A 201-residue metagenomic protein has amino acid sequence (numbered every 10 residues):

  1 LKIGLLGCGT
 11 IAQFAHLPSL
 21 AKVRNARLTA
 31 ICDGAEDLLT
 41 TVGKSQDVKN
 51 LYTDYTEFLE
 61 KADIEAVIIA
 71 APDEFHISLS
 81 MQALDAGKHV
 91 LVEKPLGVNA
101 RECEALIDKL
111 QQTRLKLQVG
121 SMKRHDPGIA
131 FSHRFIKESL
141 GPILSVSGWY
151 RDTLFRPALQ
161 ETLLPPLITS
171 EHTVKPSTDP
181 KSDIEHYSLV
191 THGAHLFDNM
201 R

Functional and structural regions predicted by a protein language model:
L1-Q46: N-terminal Rossmann-like dinucleotide-binding module
A12, I69, V92-E93, L117-V119: Hydrophobic residues in well-ordered beta-strands that form the structural core
A26-A30, E65-V67, L117, Y187: Short active-site oxyanion
K49-K109: Beta-loop-alpha module in the N-terminal Rossmann-like domain of NAD(P)-dependent dehydrogenases, especially those
K94-P95, G120-K123, Y150: Short strand-turn motif at the edge of the Rossmann-like AdoMet-binding core
A105-K123, G141-V146: Rossmann-fold dehydrogenase core element
D126-R201: Predominantly a Rossmann-like dinucleotide-binding segment in NAD(P)-dependent oxidoreductases
